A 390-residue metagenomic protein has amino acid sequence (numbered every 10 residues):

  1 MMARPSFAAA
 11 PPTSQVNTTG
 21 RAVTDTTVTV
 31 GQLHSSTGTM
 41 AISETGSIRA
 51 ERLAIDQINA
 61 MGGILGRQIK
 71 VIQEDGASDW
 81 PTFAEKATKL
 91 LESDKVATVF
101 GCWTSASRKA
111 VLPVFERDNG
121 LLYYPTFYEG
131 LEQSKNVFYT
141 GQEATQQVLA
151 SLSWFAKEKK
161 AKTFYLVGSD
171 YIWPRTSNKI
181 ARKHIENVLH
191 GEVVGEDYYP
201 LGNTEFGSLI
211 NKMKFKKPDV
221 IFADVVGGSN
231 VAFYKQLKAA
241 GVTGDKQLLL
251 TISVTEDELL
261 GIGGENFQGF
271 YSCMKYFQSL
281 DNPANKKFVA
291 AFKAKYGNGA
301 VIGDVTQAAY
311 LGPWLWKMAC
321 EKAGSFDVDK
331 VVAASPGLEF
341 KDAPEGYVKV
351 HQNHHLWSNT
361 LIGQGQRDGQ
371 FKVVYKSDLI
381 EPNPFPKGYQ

Functional and structural regions predicted by a protein language model:
M2-Q15: N-terminal twin-arginine translocation
P11-P12, V28, E339-Q390: Solvent-exposed, acidic/polar segments of extracytosolic/periplasmic ligand-binding ectodomains
Q15-R52, E74-P81, W103, V167-R175 (+2 more regions): Extracytoplasmic "Venus flytrap"
Q15-T18, T29, I42-R49, M61-L131 (+2 more regions): Beta-alpha junction/loop-to-helix N-cap segments that form part of ligand/metal-binding clefts
L90-W103, Y123-P125, Y165-G168, K217-G227 (+3 more regions): Periplasmic-binding protein-like
V137-L201, V220, W316: An alpha-beta-alpha
N178-C273: Extracellular/periplasmic bilobed ligand-binding domains
L237-Y310, C320-F326, V374-Q390: Extracellular/periplasmic periplasmic-binding protein-like sensory domains
